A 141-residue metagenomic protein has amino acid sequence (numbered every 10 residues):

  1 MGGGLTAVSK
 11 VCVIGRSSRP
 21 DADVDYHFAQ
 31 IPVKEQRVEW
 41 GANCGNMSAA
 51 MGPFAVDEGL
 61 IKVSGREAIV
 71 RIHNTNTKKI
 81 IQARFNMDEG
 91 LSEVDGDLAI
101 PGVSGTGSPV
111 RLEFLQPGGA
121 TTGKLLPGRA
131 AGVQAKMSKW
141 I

Functional and structural regions predicted by a protein language model:
M1-I141: A glycine-rich beta-to-alpha transition motif near the start of alpha/beta enzyme domains, typified by
